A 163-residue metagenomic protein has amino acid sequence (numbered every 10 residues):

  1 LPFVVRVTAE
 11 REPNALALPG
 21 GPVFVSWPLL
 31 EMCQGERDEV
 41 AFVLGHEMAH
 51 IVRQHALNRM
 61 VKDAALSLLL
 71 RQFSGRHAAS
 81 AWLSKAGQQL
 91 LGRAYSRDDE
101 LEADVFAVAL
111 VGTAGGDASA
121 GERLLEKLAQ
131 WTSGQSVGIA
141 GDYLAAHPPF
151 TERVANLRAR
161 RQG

Functional and structural regions predicted by a protein language model:
L1-G163: A Zn2+-metalloprotease active-site environment signal
